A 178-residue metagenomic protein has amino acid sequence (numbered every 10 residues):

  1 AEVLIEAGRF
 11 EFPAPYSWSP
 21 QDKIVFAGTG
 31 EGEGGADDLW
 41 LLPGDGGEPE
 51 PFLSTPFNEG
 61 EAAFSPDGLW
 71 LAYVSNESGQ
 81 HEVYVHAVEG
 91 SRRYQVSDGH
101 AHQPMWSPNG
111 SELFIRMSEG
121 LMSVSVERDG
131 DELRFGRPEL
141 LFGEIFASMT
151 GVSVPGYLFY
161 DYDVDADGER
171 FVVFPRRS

Functional and structural regions predicted by a protein language model:
A1-F12, L42-G60, H86-H102, V126-P155: Multi-bladed beta-propeller domains
I5-F12, F26-W40, S54-G60, V74-Y84 (+2 more regions): A flexible loop/linker signature enriched in serine peptidases of the S9 family
A14-P15, E61-A63, Q103-M105, D161-D163: Conserved beta-strand position repeated once per blade in WD40 beta-propeller domains
S19, S65, S107-N109, D165: Structural WD40 beta-propeller signal
I24-V25, G68-A72, G110-L113, G168-F171: Hydrophobic beta-strand positions that form the internal "hydrophobic ladder" of WD40/Gbeta-like beta-propeller blades
G44-D45, P66-W70: Long hydrophobic segments that form regular secondary structure
A62, V152-R170: Signature of short aromatic-glycine-proline-rich micro-motifs recurring in repeat-based ectodomains
Q103-L113, S123: An N-terminal, helix-rich hydrophobic module
